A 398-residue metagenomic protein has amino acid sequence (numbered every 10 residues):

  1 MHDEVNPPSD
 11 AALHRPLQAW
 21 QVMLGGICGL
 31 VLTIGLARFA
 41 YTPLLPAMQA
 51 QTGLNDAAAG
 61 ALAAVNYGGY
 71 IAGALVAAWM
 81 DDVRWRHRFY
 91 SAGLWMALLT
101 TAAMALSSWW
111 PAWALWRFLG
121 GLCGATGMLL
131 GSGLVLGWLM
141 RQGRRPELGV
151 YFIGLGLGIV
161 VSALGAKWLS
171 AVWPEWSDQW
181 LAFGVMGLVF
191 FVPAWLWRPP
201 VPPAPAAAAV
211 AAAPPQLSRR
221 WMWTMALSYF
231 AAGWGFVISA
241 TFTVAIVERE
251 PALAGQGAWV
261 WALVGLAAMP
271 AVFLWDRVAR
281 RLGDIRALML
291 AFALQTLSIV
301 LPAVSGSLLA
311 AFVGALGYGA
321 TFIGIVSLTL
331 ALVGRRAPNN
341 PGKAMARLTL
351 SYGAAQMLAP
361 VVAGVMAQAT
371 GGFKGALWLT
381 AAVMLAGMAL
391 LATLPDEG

Functional and structural regions predicted by a protein language model:
T42, W221-A262, M269-P270: Extracytoplasmic gate region of multi-pass secondary transporters
A72-W109: Conserved MFS/SLC helix-loop-helix module at the cytosolic interface between two early adjacent transmembrane helices
G73-W85, A271-G283, A367: Helix-to-loop junctions at the C-terminal end of transmembrane segments in multipass secondary transporters
W110, R141-P199: Helix-loop-helix hairpin linking two adjacent transmembrane segments in secondary transporters
P111-G120, L309-G317: Paired small-residue
W116-G154: Cytoplasmic helix-loop-helix junction between adjacent transmembrane helices in 12-TM secondary transporters
I285-T329: C-terminal transmembrane helical hairpin of 12-TM major facilitator-type secondary transporters
N339-G372, T380: A late C-terminal transmembrane helix in Major Facilitator Superfamily
